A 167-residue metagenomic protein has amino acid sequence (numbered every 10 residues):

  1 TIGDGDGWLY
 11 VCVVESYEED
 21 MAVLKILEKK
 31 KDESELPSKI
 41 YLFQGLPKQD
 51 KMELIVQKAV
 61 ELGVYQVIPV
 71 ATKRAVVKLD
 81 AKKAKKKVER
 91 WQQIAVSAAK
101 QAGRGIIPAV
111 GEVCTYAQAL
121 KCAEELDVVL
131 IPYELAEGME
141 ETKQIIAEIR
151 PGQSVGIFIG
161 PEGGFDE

Functional and structural regions predicted by a protein language model:
T1-K31: N-terminal positively charged helical leader segments and presequences
L9, E19-M21, E35-K39, G152-S154: Short connector loops at helix/strand junctions that flank enzyme active sites, especially segments positioning acidic
L27-I131: RNA substrate-binding interface of SAM-dependent RNA methyltransferases
D50, G138-E140, F165: Glycine-rich nucleotide phosphate-binding loop and flanking beta-alpha elements of Rossmann-like dinucleotide-binding
A119-E124, T142-R150: Short amphipathic alpha-helix with an adjacent loop that forms part of the alpha/beta core around
I149-E167: A glycine-rich beta-strand to alpha-helix segment that forms a phosphate/ribose-binding loop at ligand/cofactor sites
